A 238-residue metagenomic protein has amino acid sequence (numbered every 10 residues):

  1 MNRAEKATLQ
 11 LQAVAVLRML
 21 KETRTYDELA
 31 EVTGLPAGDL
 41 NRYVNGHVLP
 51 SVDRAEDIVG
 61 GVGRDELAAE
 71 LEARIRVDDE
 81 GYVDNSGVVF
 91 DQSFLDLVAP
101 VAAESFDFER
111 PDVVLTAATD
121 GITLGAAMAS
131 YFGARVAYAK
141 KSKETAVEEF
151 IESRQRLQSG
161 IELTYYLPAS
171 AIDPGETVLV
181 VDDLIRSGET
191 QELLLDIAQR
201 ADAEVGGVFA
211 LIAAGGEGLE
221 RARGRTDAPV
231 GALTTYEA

Functional and structural regions predicted by a protein language model:
R3-T23, D27-E31, R42-R110: Active-site-facing substrate-recognition patch
K6-A7, D196-A238: PRPP-dependent phosphoribosyltransferase catalytic core
V32, Y131: Residues within the alpha-helical elements of helix-turn-helix
P111-A118: Short glycine-rich phosphate-binding loop at a beta-alpha junction
A134-V178: Short, glycine/charge-rich flexible loops or terminal/linker lids adjacent to PRPP-binding catalytic cores
L167, V181-L184, G207: C-terminal binding/interaction regions
D182-E192: Acidic, divalent-metal-coordinating active-site segment for phosphoryl/phosphodiester hydrolysis, typified by short
